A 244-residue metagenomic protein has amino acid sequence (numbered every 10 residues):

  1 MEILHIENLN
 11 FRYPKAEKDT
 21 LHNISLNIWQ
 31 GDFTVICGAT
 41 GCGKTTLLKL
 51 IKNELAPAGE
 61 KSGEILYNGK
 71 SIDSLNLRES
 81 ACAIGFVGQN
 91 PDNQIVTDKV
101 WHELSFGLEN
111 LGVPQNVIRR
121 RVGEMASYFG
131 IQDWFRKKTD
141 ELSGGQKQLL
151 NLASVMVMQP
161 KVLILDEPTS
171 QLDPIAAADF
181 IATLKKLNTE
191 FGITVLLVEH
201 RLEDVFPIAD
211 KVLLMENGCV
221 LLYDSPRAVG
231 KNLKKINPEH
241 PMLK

Functional and structural regions predicted by a protein language model:
M1-I6, F11-N23, L55-A58, N76: A short, flexible loop at the N-terminus of ABC-type nucleotide-binding domains that lies
E60-K70: Conserved ABC transporter NBD signature motif
N116-W134: Conserved ABC ATPase "signature" region
K138-L142: Conserved ABC ATPase signature
L163-D166: Catalytic Walker B motif of ABC-type/P-loop ATPase nucleotide-binding domains
E199-H200: H-loop/switch region of ABC-family ATPase nucleotide-binding domains
C219-L243: Conserved beta-strand-loop-alpha-helix hinge in the C-terminal portion of ABC ATPase nucleotide-binding domains
